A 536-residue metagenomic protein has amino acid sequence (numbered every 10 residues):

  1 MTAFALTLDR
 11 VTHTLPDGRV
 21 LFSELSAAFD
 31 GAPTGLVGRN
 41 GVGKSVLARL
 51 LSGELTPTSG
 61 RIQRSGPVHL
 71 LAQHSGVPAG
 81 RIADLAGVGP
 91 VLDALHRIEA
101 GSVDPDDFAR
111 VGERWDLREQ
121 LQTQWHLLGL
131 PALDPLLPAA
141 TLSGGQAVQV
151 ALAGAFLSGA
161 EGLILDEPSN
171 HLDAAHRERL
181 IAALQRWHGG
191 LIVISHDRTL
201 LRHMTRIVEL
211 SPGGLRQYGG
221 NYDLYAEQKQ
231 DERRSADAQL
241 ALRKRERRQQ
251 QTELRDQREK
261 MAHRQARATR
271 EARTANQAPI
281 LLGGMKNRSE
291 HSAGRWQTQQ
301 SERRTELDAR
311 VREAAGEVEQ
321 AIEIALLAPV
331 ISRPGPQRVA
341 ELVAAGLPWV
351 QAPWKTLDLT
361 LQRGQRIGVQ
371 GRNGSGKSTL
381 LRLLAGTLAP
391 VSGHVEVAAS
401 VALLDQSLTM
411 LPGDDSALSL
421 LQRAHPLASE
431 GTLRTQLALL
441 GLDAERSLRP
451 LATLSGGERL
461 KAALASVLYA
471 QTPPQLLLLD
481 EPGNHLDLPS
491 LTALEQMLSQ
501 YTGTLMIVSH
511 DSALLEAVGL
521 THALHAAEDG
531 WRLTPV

Functional and structural regions predicted by a protein language model:
T2-T14, V91-V148, Q228-W349: Coupling and communication elements adjacent to P-loop NTPase active sites across diverse families
L8-V11, G18-A32, G60, L342-Q362 (+1 more regions): Conserved beta-strand
G31-T34, S45-D106, R363-L433, H510 (+1 more regions): ABC ATPase nucleotide-binding domain signature region
N40, S143, N373, S455: ABC transporter NBD signature
V77-T141, D405-L476, E481: ABC-family P-loop ATPase nucleotide-binding domains
L152, L180, L464, G483: Hydrophobic anchor residue at the start of the ABC signature
L163-E167, L172, L404, L476-E481 (+1 more regions): Catalytic Walker B motif of ABC-type/P-loop ATPase nucleotide-binding domains
N170-A182, N484-Q496, A513: Conserved D-loop/post-Walker B switch-helix segment of ABC ATPase nucleotide-binding domains
